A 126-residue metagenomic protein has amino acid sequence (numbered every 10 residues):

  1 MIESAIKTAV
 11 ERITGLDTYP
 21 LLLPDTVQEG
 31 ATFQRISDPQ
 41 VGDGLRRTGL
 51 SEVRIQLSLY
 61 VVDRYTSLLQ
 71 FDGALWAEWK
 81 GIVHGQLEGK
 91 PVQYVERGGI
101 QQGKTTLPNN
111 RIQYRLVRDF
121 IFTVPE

Functional and structural regions predicted by a protein language model:
M1-R47, I82-Y94: Small/polar-rich, solvent-exposed N-terminal microdomains that initiate assembly or binding
A5-A9, Q70, A74-E78: Long, highly charged amphipathic alpha-helices
T32-Q34, L45-T48, Q70-D72, L107-N110: Surface-exposed beta-strand edges and their flanking turn/coil or helix-capping segments
F33-D38, R54, F71-A74, Y94-Q102 (+1 more regions): Solvent-exposed, well-ordered amphipathic alpha-helical segments that flank/support binding or catalytic loops
G49-S67, G73-L75, I112-V124: Oligomerization/assembly interface segments of phage tail-like spikes and tubes
K80-E126: Acidic-leaning, charged glycine-interspersed low-complexity segments
